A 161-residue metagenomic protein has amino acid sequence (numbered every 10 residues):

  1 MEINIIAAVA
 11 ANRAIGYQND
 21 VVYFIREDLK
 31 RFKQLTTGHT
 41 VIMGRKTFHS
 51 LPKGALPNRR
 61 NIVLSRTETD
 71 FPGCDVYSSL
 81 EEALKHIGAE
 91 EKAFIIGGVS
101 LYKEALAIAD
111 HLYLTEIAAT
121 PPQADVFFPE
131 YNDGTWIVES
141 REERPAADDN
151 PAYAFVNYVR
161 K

Functional and structural regions predicted by a protein language model:
N4-T40, R45-K161: Flexible, gly/pro- and Lys/Arg-enriched active-site loops
